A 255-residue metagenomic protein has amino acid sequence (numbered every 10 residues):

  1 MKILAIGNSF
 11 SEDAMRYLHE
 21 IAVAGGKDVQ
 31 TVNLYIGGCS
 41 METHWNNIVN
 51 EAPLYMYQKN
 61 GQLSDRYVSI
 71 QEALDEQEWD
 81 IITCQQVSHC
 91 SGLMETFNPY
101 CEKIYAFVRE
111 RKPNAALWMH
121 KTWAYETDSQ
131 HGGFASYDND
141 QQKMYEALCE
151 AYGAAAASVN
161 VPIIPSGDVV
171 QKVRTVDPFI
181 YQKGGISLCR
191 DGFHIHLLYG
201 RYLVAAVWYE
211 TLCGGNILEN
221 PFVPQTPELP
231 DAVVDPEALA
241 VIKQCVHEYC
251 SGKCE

Functional and structural regions predicted by a protein language model:
K2-L4, F10-N98: Conserved SGNH/GDSL esterase-like catalytic core that processes O-acyl groups on lipids and polysaccharides
S11, M15, C101, Y145-C149 (+2 more regions): A structural signal for well-ordered alpha-helical scaffolds and beta->alpha junctions
Q58-L63, H131-G132, L229-V233: Intrinsically disordered, low-complexity coil segments
Y67-L197, E210, E219: Alpha-helical cap/lid subdomain in secreted, periplasmic, or secretory-pathway luminal O-acyl-processing enzymes
G185-E255: Conserved catalytic region of serine esterases and O-acyltransferases that act on ester linkages in lipids
